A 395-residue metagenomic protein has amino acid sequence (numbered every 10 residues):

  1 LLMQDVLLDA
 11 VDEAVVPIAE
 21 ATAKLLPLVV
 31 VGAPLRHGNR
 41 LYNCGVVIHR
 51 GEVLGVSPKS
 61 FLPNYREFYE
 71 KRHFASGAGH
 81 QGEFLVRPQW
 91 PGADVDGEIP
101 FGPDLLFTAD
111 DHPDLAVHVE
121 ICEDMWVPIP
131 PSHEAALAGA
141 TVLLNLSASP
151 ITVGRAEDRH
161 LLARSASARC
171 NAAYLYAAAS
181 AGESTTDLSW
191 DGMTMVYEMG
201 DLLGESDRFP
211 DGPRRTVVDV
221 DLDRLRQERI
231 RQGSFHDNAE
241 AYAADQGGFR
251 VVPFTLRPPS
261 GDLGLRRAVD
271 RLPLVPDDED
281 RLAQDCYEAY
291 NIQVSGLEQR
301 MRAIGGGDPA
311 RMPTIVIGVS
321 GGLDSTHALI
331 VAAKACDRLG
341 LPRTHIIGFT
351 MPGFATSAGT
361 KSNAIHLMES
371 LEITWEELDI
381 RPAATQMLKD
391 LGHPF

Functional and structural regions predicted by a protein language model:
L1-T314, K334-R343: Enzyme catalytic cores with a strong preference for nitrogen-chemistry domains
A21, L146, A166, I292 (+6 more regions): Generic, well-ordered alpha-helical scaffold segments in large soluble proteins
I121, S147, A178-A179, I317-G321 (+3 more regions): Active-site proximal loops enriched in glycine and acidic residues that flank catalytic Cys/His/Asp and coordinate
V127, D324, A383: Short phosphate-engaging motifs
V217, F254-D270, L341, H345-F395: A conserved beta-strand->alpha-helix junction
D308, P313-A364: ATP-dependent adenylation/pyrophosphate-handling site
